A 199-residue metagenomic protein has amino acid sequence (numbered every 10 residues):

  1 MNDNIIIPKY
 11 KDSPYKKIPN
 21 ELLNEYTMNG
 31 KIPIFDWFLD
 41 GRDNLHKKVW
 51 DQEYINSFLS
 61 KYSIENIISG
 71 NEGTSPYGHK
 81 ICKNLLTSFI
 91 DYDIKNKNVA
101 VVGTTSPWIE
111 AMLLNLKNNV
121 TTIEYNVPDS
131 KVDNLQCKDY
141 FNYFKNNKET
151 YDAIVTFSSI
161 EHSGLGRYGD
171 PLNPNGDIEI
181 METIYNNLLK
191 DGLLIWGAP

Functional and structural regions predicted by a protein language model:
M1-K95: N-terminal accessory regions of S-adenosyl-L-methionine
N66-G73, H162-N175: Surface-exposed cleft-lining segments at the edges of enzyme active sites
K97-N98, T150: Residues that mark the start of a beta-strand
A100-K145: Class I SAM-dependent methyltransferase SAM/SAH-binding core
V120, L194-I195: A short hydrophobic/small-residue beta-strand
Y143-S158: A short acidic, Gly/Pro-enriched loop at the edge of an enzyme's catalytic core that lines a small-molecule cofactor
L172-L193: A short glycine-rich, Lys/Arg-flanked "PGG" loop and its adjoining helix->strand segment in the class I
G197-P199: Short strand-turn motif at the edge of the Rossmann-like AdoMet-binding core
